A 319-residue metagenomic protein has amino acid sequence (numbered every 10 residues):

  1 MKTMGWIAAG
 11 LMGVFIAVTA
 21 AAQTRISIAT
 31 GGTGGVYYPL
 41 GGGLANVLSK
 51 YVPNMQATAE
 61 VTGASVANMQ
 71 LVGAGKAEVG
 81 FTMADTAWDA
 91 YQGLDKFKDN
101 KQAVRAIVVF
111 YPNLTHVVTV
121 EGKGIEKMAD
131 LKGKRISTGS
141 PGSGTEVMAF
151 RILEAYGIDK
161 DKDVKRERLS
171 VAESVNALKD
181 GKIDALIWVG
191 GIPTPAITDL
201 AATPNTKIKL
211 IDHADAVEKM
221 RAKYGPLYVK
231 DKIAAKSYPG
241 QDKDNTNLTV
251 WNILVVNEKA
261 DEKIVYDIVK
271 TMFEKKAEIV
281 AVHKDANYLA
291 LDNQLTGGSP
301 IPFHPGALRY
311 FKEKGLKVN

Functional and structural regions predicted by a protein language model:
A8-A17: Bacterial N-terminal signal peptides
A20-T24: Boundary at the C-terminal end of the N-terminal hydrophobic targeting segment
R25-Y51, M55-Q56, N113-D180, G297 (+1 more regions): Bilobed "Venus flytrap"/periplasmic-binding protein-like clamshell domains and structurally analogous long
G42-N46, T58-D99, V117, I125 (+3 more regions): Pocket-flanking alpha-helical
E78-M83, D184-V189, L210: Paired acidic/hydrophobic, glycine-rich loop segments that form the ligand-binding mouth/hinge of periplasmic-binding
K98-F110, K236-T246: A structural signal for short loop-to-beta-strand junctions that line the ligand-binding cleft of periplasmic/secreted
E173, D180, G190-L210, R221-A222 (+1 more regions): An extracytoplasmic/periplasmic, membrane-proximal ligand-sensing/linker region
K207-D267, P302-F303, Y310, V318: C-terminal lobe and pocket-closing loops of periplasmic/extracytoplasmic Venus-flytrap solute-binding proteins
